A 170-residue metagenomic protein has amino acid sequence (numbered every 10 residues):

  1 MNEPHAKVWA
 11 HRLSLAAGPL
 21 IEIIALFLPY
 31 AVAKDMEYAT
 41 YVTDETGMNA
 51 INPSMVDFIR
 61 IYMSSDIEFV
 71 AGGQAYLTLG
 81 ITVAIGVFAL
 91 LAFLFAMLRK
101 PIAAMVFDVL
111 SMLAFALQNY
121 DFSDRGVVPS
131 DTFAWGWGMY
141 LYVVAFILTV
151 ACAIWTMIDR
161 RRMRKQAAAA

Functional and structural regions predicted by a protein language model:
N2-A170: Compact integral membrane and secretory-pathway proteins
